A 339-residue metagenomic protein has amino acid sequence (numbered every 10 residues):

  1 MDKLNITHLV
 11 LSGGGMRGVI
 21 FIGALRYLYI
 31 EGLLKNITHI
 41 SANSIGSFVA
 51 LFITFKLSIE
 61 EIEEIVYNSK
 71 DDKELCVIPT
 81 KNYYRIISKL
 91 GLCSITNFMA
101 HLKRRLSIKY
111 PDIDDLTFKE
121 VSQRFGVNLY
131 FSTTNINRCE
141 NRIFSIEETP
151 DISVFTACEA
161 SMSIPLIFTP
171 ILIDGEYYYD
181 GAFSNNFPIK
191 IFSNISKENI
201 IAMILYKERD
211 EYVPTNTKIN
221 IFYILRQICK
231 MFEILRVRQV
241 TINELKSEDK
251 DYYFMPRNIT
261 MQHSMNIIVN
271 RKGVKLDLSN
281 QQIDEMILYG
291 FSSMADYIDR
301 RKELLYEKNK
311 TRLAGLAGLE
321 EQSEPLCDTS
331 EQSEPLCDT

Functional and structural regions predicted by a protein language model:
M1-N43, L51-C327, L336-T339: Patatin-like phospholipase
